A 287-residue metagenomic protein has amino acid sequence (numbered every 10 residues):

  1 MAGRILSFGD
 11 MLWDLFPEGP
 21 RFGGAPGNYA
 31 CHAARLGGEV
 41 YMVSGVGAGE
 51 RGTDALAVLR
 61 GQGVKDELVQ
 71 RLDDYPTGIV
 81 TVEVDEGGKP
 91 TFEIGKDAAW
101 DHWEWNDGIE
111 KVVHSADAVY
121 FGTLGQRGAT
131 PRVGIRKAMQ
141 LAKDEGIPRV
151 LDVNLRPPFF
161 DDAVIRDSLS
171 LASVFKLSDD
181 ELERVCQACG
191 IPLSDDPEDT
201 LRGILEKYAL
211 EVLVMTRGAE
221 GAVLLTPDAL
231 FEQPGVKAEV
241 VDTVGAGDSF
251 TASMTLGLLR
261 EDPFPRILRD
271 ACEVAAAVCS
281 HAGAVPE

Functional and structural regions predicted by a protein language model:
M1-E67, V240-V241: Glycine-rich phosphate/adenosyl-contacting loop at the front of the ribokinase-like
M1-L6, Q140, L193-E287: Conserved phosphate-binding/catalytic region of the ribokinase-like
L15, E93, V185-A188, V278: Residues that scaffold the ATP/ADP-binding catalytic core of kinase and kinase-like folds
A33, S178, G247: Short, conserved phosphate/pyrophosphate- and ester-handling motifs at nucleotide-, phospho-/glycolipid
E39-T123, I147: Conserved N-terminal subdomain of the carbohydrate kinase-like
V80, P148, V174, E211-V212: Proline-centered loop/turn at the N-terminus of a beta-strand
A118, T123-D199, G203, E220-A222: Conserved beta-alpha-beta core of the PfkB/ribokinase-like small-molecule kinase fold
